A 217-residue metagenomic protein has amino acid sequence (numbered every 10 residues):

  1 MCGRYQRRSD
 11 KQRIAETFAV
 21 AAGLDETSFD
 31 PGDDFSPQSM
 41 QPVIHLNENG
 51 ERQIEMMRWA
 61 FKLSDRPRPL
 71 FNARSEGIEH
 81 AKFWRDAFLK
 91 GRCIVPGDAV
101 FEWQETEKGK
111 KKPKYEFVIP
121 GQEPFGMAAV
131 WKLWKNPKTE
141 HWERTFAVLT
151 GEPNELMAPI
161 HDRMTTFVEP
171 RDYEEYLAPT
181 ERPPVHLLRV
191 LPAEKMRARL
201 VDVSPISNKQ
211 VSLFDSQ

Functional and structural regions predicted by a protein language model:
M1-Q217: Short linear sequence motif anchored by a di-proline
